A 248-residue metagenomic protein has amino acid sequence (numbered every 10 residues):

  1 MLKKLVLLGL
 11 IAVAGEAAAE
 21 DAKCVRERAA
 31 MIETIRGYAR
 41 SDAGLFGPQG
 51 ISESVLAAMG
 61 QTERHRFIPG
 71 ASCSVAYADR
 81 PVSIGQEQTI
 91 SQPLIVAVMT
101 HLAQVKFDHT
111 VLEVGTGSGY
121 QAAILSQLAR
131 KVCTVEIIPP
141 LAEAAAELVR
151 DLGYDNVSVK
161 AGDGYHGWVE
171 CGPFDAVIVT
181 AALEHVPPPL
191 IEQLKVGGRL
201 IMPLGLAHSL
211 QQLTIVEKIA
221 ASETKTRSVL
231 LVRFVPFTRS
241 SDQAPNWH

Functional and structural regions predicted by a protein language model:
L2-L8: Sec-dependent signal peptide recognition, specifically the positively charged N-region followed immediately by
L8-A18: Hydrophobic h-region of N-terminal signal peptides that target proteins for export in Gram-negative bacteria
A18-A71: N-terminal auxiliary segments of SAM/dcSAM-dependent transferases
D21-R28, P48-S52, Q88-Q92, V114 (+3 more regions): Solvent-exposed, acidic/flexible segments
F46, G205-H248: Active-site capping/gating segments
F67-I84: Short, surface-exposed glycine/acidic/tryptophan-bearing loops
D79-P81, Q86, I90-H109: Conserved alpha-helix/loop element of class I SAM-dependent methyltransferases that forms part of the SAM/SAH-binding
L102-E223: Conserved nucleotide-cofactor-binding alpha/beta core module
